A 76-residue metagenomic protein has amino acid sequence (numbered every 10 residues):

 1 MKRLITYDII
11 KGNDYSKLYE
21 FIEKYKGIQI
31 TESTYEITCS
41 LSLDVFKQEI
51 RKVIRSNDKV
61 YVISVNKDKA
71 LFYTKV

Functional and structural regions predicted by a protein language model:
M1-I9: Short glycine-/aliphatic-rich beta-strand segments at the starts of folded cytosolic domains
K2, I30-E32, N57: Short connector loops at helix/strand junctions that flank enzyme active sites, especially segments positioning acidic
I9, I37-C39: Hydrophobic residues in beta-strands and at strand termini
Y15-E36: Short, flexible N-terminal segments of the mature chain
Y19, E23, C39-V76: Charged interaction segments
